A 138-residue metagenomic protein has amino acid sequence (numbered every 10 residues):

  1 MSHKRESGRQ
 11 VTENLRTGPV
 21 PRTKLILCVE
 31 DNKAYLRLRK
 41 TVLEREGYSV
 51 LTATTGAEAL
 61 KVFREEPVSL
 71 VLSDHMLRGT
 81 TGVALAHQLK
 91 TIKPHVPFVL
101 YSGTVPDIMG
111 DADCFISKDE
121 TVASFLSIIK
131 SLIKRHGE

Functional and structural regions predicted by a protein language model:
M1-L25, T121-E138: Non-catalytic signal-transmission and effector/linker regions of two-component phosphorelay proteins
E30: Conserved acidic carboxylate
K33-L51: Two-component/phosphorelay signaling modules centered on CheY-like receiver
T52-L70: Acidic, metal-coordinating helix/loop segments flanking the phosphotransfer/catalytic sites of two-component signaling
T55, T81-A84: Acidic catalytic/metal-coordinating carboxylates
D74: Active-site residues of response regulator receiver
R78: The feature encodes the CheY-like receiver
